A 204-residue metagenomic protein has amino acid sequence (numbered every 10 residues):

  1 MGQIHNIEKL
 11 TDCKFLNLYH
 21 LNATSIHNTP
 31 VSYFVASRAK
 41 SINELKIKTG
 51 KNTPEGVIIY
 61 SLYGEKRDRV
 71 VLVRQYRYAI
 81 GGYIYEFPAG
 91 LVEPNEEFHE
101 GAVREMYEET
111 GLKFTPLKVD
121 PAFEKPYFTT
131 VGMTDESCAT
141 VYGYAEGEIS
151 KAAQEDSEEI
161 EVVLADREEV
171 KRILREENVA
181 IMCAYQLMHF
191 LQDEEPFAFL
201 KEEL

Functional and structural regions predicted by a protein language model:
M1-L21: N-terminal leader/capping segments at the start of a protein or of a new domain
M1-Q3, I7, A79-I84, G90 (+4 more regions): Nudix hydrolase/Nudix homology domain
K9-D12, K48-K51, V131-G132: Short Gly/Pro-enriched turn/cap motifs at secondary-structure boundaries
F15-Y60, K66: Acidic, metal-coordinating catalytic segment for phosphate/diphosphate chemistry, firing primarily on the Nudix
S32-F34, S150-E155, L174: Short, charged, solvent-exposed linker or helix-capping segments at domain edges/interfaces that act as flexible hinges
K51-L62, K66-R104: Conserved Nudix-box catalytic region and its N-terminal flanking loop in Nudix hydrolases and closely related
E55, L62-K66, Q75-A79, Y107 (+2 more regions): Active-site segment of metal-dependent pyrophosphate-handling enzymes, primarily the Nudix hydrolase catalytic core
